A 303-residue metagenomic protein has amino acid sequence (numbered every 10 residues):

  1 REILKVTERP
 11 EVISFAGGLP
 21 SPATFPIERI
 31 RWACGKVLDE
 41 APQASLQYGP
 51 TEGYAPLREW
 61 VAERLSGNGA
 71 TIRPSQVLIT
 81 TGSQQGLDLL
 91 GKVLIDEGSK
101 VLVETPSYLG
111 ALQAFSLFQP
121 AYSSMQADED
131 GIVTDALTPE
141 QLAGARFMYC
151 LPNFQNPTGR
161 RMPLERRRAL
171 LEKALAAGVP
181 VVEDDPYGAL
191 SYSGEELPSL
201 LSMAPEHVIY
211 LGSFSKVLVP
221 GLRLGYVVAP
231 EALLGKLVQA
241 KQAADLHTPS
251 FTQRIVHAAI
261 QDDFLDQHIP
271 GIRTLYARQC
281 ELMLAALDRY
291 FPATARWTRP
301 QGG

Functional and structural regions predicted by a protein language model:
R1-E52, V179: N-terminal "arm"/small-domain region of PLP-dependent enzymes with the aminotransferase-like
I3, F15, I30, V61 (+8 more regions): Generic structural signal for small/hydrophobic residues in well-ordered secondary structure, especially within
P20-S21, P152-N156, K216: Short glycine-rich anion-binding loops that position phosphate/pyrophosphate groups of nucleotides and phosphorylated
G35, A62-S66, V238, H257 (+1 more regions): Amphipathic, well-packed alpha-helical segments that form the structural scaffold of globular domains
L38-G178, G188-I209, Y276: Conserved core of the PLP fold type I
N68-T71, Q267, L287-W297: Surface-exposed helix-capping loop/turn segments at secondary-structure junctions
I209-T274: Conserved core segment of the aminotransferase class I/II
H257, T274-L284, T294-G303: Conserved glycine-rich beta-strand-loop-beta hairpin in the small C-terminal domain of fold type I
